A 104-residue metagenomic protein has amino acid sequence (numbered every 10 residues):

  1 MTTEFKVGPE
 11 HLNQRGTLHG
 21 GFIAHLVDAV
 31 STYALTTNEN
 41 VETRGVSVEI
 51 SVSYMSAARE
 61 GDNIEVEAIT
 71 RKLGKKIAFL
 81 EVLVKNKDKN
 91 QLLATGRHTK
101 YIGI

Functional and structural regions predicted by a protein language model:
M1-L18: Catalytic strand-loop segment that frames the active site of acyl-thioester-processing enzymes
E4-K6, S53, T99-Y101: Generic structural detector for well-ordered beta-strands
V7-H11, A29-T32, E60: Short, charged/polar surface micro-motifs in flexible loops or helix N-caps
R15-Y33: Compact, glycine-rich, soluble single-domain proteins
T32-I64, T70: Hydrophobic beta-strand-centered segment that forms part of the acyl-chain substrate-binding groove
A58-E65, I69-I104: HotDog/MaoC-like acyl-thioester-processing domains
